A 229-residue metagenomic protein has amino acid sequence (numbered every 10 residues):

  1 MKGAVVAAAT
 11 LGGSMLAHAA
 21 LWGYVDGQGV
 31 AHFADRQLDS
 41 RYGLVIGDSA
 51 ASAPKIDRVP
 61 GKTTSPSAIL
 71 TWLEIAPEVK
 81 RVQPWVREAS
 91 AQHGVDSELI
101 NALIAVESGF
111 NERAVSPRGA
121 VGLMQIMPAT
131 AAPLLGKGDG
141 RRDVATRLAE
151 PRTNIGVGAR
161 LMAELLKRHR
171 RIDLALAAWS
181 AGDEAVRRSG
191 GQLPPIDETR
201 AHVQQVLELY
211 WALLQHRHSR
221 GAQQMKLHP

Functional and structural regions predicted by a protein language model:
M1-A7: Sec-dependent signal peptide recognition, specifically the positively charged N-region followed immediately by
G3, G13-P84: Short, cationic interaction patches enriched in Lys/Arg with P/S/T/G and frequent prolines that mark the mature domain
A7, L16-A17, M225: Intrinsically disordered, low-complexity, compositionally biased regions/tails
V59-P229: Catalytic glycan-binding domains that act on GlcNAc-containing polysaccharides
